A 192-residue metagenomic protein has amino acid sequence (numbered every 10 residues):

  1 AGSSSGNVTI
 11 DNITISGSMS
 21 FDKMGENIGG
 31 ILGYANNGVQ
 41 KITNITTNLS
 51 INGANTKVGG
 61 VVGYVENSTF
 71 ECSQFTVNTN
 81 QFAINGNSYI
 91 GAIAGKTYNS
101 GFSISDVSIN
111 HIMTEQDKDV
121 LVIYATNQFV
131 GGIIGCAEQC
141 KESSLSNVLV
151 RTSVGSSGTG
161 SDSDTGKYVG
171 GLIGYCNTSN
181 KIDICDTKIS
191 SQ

Functional and structural regions predicted by a protein language model:
A1-Q192: Surface-exposed loop/turn motifs in large extracellular/passenger domains
